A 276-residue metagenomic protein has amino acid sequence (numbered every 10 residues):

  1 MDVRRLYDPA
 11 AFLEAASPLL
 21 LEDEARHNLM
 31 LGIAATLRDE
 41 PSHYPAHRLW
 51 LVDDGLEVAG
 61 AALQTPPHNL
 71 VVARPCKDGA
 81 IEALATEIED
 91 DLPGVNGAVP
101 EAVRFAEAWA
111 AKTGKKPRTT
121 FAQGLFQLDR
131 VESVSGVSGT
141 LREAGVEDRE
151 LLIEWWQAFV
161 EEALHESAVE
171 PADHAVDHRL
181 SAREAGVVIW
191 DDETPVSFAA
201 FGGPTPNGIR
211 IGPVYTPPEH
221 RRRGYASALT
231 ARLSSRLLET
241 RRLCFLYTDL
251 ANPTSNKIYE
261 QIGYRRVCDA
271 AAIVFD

Functional and structural regions predicted by a protein language model:
M1-M30, V131-S167: Short amphipathic alpha-helix that is part of the acyltransferase structural core
V3-P9, P18-E24, L31-G94, V196-I209: Conserved donor-binding loop and adjoining core beta-sheet/short helix segment in diverse acyl/aminoacyl transferases
R26-A46, L164-D191, P195, A200: Active-site rim helix/loop that mediates acceptor-substrate recognition in acyltransferases
D54-S138, I273: Acyl-donor-binding surface of acyltransferase catalytic domains
K77-E87, G212, T216-P218, R222-L238 (+1 more regions): Conserved acetyl-CoA-binding loop-helix of GNAT-fold acetyltransferases
N96-A102, L246-N256, I273-D276: Conserved beta-strand-loop-alpha-helix junction that forms the acyl-donor binding cleft
A111-P117, E260-D269: Conserved acetyl-CoA-binding loop of GNAT-fold acetyltransferases
I189-D191, G202-P204, R223-R236, Y247-D249 (+1 more regions): Recognition helices and adjacent regulatory flanks at domain boundaries
